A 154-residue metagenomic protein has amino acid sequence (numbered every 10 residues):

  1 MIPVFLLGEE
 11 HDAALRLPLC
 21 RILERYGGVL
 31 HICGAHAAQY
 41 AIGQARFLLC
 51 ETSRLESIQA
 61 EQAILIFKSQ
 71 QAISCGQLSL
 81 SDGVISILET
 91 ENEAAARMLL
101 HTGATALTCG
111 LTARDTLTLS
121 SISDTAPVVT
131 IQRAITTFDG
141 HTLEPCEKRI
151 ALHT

Functional and structural regions predicted by a protein language model:
M1-L88, A94-T105: Phosphate-binding loop of NTP-binding sites
T90-E91, T112: Short beta->alpha linker loops
C109-T154: Adenine nucleotide phosphate-binding catalytic loops in nucleotide-utilizing enzymes
